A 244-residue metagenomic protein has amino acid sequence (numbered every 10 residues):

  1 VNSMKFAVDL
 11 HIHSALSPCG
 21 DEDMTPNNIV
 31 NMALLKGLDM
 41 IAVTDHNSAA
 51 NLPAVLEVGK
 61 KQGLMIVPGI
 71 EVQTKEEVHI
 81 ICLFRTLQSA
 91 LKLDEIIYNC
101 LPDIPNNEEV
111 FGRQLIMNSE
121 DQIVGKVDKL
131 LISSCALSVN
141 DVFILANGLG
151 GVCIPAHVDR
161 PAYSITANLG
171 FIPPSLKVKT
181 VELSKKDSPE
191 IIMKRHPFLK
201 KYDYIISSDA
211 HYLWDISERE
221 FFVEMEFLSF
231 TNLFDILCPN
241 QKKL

Functional and structural regions predicted by a protein language model:
V1-E76, L169-L176, P189, W214 (+2 more regions): An N-terminally biased module of ancient metal coordination in phosphate/nucleic-acid-related enzymes
K5, V58-T180, D187, S229-L233: Extended substrate/RNA-proximal surfaces in nucleic-acid metabolism proteins
H11, D45, C82, C153 (+1 more regions): Conserved, mostly hydrophobic/aromatic
L34, L52, L56, K60 (+2 more regions): Surface-exposed amphipathic alpha-helices with a cationic face
A42-T44, P155, E182: Conserved beta-strand positions in the central sheet of alpha/beta enzyme cores
V152, S175-T180, L199-D203, F221-E224: Glycine-enriched alpha-helix->loop->beta-strand junction motifs that scaffold or abut catalytic
D203-E218: Short acidic/histidine-rich active-site segments
E224-L244: Mid-to-C-terminal alpha-helical segments outside catalytic/metal-binding sites
